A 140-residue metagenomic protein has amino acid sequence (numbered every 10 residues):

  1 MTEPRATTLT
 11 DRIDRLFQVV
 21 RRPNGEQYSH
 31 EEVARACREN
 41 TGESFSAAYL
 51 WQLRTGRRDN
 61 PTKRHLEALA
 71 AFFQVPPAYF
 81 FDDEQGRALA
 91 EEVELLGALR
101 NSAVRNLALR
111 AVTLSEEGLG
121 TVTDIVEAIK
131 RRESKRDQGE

Functional and structural regions predicted by a protein language model:
M1-N40, L119: A short, Lys/Arg-rich alpha-helix, primarily the initiator
I13, V33-A34, L50, L69 (+1 more regions): Conserved hydrophobic/aromatic packing and binding residues within compact polymer-binding modules
R38-P61: Recognition helix of helix-turn-helix/homeodomain-like DNA-binding domains that insert into the DNA major groove
R54, H65, F81-E84: DNA major-groove recognition helix of helix-turn-helix
K63-Y79: DNA major-groove recognition helix of helix-turn-helix/homeodomain DNA-binding modules
G86-E140: Interfacial/linker helices and their anchor residues that mediate assembly or domain coupling
